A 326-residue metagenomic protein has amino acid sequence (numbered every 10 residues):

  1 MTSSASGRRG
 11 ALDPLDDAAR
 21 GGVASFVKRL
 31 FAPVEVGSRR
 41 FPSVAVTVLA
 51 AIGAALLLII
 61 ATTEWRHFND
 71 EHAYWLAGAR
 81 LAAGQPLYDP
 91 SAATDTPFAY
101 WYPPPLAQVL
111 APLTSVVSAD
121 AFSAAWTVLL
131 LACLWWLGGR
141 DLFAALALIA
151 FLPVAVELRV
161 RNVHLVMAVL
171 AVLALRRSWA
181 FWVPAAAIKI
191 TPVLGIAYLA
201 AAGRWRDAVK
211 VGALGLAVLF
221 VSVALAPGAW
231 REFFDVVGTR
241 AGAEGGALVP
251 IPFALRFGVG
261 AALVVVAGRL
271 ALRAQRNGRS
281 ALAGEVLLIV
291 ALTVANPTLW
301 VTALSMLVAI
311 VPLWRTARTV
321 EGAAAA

Functional and structural regions predicted by a protein language model:
T2-S178, A201-A326: Primarily membrane-embedded glycan-assembly and transfer machineries that use lipid-linked glycans
W182-A185, T191-A201, G212: Transmembrane-embedded, aromatic-rich helix segments that form part of the hydrophobic channel/pocket engaging
